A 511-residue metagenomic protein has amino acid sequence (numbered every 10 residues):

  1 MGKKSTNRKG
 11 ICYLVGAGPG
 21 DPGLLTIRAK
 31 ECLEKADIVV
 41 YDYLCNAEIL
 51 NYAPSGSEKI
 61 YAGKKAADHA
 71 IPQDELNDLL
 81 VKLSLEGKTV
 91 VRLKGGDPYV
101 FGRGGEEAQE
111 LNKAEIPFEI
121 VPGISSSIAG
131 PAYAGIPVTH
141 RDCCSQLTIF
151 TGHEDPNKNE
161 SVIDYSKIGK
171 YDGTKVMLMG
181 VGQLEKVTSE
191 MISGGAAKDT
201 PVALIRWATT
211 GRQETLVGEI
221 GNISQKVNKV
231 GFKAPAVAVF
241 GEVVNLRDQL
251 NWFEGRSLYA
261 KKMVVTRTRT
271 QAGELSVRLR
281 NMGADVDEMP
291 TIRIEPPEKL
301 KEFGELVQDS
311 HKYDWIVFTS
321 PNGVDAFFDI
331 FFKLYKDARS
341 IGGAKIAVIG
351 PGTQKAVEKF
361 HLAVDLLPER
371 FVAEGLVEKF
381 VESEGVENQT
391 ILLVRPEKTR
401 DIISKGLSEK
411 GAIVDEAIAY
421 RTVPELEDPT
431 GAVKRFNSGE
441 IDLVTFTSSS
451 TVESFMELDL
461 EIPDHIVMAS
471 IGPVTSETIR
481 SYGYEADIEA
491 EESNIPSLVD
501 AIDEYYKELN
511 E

Functional and structural regions predicted by a protein language model:
M1-P22, I27-I124, A129, S224 (+5 more regions): Class I S-adenosyl-L-methionine
G2-K4, P19-G20, S57, A66 (+6 more regions): Signature of uroporphyrinogen-III synthase
K3, D21, D97-Y171, L216 (+2 more regions): Class I SAM-dependent methyltransferase SAM-binding "motif I" and its flanking Rossmann-like core
C12-Y13, V90, L147, K175 (+4 more regions): Conserved hydrophobic helix-helix packing surfaces used for dimerization/oligomerization
K35, E110-K113, S125, A129 (+9 more regions): Acidic, glycine-enriched active-site microenvironments
Y41, K94, P122, T151 (+5 more regions): Short beta-strand/turn micro-motifs composed of small residues that flank or help shape donor/cofactor-binding pockets
K59-I60, V90, F118-I120, V138 (+3 more regions): Hydrophobic beta-strand scaffold residues
N157-A203: Conserved anion/nucleotide-ligand pocket segment
